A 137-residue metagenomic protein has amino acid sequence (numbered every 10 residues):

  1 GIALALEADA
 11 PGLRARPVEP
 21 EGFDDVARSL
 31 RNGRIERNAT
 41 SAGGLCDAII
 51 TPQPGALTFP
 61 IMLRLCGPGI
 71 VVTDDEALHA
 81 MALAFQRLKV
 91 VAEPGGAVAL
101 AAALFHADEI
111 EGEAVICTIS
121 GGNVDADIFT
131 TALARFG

Functional and structural regions predicted by a protein language model:
G1-G137: PLP-dependent amino-acid enzyme catalytic core
